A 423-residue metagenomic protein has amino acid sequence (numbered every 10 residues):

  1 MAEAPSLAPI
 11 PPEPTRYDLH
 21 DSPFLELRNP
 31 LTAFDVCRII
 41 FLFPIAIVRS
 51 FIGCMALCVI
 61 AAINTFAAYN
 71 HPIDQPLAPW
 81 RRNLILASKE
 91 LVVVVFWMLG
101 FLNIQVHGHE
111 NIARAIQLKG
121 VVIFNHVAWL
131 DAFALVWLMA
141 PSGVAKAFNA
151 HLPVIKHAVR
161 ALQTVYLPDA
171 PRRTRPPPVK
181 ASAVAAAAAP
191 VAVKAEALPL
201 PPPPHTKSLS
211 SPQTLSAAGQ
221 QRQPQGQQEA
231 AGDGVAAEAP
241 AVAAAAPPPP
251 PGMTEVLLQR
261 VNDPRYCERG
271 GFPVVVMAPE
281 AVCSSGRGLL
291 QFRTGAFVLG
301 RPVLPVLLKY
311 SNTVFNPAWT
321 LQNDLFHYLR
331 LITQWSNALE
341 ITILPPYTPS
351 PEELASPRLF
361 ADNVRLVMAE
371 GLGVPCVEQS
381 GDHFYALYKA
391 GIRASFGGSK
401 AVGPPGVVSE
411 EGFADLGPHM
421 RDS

Functional and structural regions predicted by a protein language model:
M1-E13, V179-A244, L258, N262-Y266 (+3 more regions): Cytosol/nucleoplasm-facing, intrinsically disordered, low-complexity tails of endomembrane-system membrane proteins
A2-V121, A237: Membrane-anchoring hydrophobic helices of lipid-metabolizing enzymes
D35, F43-A46, S50-L57, L86-E90 (+8 more regions): Acidic, Ser/Thr-rich intrinsically disordered and amphipathic helical segments
V48, E110, H126, M139 (+6 more regions): Residues that form ligand- and interface-recognition hot spots within folded domains
F51, V95, V121-F124, L135 (+8 more regions): Structural signal for hydrophobic/aromatic residues that build the beta-strand cores of folded beta-sheet domains
A61-E90, M98, R114-V184, K194 (+4 more regions): Catalytic core of membrane glycerolipid acyltransferases/transacylases, capturing the structured, soluble-facing
V106-H109, A115, K119, V127-D131 (+8 more regions): Eukaryotic intrinsically disordered and solvent-exposed regulatory patches
P153-A161, V184-A189, E196, H205 (+4 more regions): A cross-family acyltransferase "interaction/gating" segment
